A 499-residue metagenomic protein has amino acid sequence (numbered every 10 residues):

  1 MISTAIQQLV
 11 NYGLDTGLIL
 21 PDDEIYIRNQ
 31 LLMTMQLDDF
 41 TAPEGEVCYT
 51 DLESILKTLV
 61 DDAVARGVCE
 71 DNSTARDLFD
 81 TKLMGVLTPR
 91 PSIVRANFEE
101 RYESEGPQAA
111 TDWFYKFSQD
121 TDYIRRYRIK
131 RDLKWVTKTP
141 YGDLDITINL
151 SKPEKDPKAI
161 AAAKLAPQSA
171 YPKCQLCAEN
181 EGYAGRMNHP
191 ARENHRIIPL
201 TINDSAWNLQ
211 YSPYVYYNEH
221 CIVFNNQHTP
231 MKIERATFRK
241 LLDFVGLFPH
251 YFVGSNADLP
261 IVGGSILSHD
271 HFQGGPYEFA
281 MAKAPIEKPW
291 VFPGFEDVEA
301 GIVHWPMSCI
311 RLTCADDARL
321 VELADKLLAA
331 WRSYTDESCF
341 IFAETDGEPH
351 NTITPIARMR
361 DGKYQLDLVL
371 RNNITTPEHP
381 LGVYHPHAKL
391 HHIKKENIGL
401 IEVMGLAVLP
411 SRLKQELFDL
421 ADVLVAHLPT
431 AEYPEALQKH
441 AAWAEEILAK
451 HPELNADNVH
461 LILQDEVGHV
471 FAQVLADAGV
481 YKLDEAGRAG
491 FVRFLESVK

Functional and structural regions predicted by a protein language model:
M1-V223, Q227-P230, P306, L320-A324 (+1 more regions): Active-site microenvironments that recognize anionic phosphate/pyrophosphate groups
N194-I198, H228-V253: Helical scaffold of the NTase/Pol beta-like nucleotidyltransferase catalytic core
A236, V245, P249-S265, G274-L328 (+1 more regions): Catalytic or ion-translocation cores adjacent to nucleophile or general acid/base/metal-coordination motifs in diverse
P260-S268, D346-T352: Beta-rich nucleic-acid/ligand-interaction surfaces
